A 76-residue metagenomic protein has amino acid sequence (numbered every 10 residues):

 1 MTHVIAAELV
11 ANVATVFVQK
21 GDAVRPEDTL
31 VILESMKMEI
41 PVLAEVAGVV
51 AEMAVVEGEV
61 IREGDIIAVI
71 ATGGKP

Functional and structural regions predicted by a protein language model:
M1-N12, I32-E45, T72: Short beta-strand-turn/beta-hairpin segments enriched in glycine/proline and small hydrophobics that form edge-strand
E8, T15-Q19, E52-V55: Short histidine-centered loop motifs in beta-beta connectors
T15, P41, E59: Active-site-proximal flexible loops/turns
R25-P41, R62-P76: Short hydrophobic beta/alpha edge segments that flank linear recognition/processing sites
G48, M53-I67: PDZ-domain C-terminal substructure recognizer with occasional recognition of PDZ-binding tails
